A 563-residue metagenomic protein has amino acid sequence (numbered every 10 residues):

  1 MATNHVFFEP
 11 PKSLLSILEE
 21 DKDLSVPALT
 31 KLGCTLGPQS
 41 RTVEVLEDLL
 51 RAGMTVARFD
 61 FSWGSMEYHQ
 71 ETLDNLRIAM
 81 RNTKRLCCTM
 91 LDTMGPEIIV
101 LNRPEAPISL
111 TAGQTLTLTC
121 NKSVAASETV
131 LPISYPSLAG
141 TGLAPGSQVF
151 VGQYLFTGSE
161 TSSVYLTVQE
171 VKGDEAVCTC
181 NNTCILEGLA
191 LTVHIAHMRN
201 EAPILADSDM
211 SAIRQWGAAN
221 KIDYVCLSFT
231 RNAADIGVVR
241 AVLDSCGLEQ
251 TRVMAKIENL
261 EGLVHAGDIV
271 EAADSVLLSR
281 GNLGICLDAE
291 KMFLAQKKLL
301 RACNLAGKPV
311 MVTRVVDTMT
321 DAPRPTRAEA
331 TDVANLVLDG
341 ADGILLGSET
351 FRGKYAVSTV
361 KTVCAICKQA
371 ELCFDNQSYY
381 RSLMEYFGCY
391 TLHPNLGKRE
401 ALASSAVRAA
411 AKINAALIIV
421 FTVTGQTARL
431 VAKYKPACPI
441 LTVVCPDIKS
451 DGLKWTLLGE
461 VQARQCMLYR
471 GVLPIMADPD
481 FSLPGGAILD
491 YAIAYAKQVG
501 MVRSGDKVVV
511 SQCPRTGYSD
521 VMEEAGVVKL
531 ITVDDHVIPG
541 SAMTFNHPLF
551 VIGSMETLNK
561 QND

Functional and structural regions predicted by a protein language model:
M1-D563: Non-catalytic helical/linker scaffolds that mediate oligomerization, partner binding, and domain coupling around large
